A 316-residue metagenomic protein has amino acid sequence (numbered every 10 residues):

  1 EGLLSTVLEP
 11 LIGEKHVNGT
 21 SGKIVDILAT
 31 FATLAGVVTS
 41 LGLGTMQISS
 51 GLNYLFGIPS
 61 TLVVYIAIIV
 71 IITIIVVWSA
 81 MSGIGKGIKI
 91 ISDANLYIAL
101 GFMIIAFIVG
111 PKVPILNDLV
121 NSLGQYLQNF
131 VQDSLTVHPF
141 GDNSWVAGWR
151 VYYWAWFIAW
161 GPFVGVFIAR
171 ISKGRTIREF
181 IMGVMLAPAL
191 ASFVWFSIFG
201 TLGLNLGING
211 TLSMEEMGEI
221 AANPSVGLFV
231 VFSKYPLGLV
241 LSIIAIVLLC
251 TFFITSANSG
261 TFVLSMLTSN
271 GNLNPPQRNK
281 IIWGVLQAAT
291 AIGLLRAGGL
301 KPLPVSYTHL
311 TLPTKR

Functional and structural regions predicted by a protein language model:
E1, H138-W160, S225-C250: Hydrophobic alpha-helical transmembrane segments
E1, S50-L55, I72-A94, G110 (+2 more regions): Membrane-water interface regions at transmembrane-helix termini and the short interhelical loops of multi-pass membrane
E1-G44, L55-I68, I75-W78, V109-K112 (+2 more regions): Helix-loop-helix module between adjacent transmembrane segments
G2-N18, G44-I66, Y97-F102, G165-R175 (+2 more regions): Helix-loop-helix connectors at the membrane interface of multi-pass transporters/channels
E14, Y54-I58, Y126-V137, G148 (+1 more regions): TM-loop-TM module centered on a large, flexible mid-protein loop between adjacent transmembrane helices in multi-pass
D26, F56-S82, G101, W154-V166 (+1 more regions): Transmembrane alpha-helical segments of multi-pass small-molecule transport proteins
A106-N129, A189-N223: Extracellular/periplasmic helix-exit of transmembrane alpha-helices
T308-T314: Conserved small/polar residues in nucleotide/adenosyl-binding loops
